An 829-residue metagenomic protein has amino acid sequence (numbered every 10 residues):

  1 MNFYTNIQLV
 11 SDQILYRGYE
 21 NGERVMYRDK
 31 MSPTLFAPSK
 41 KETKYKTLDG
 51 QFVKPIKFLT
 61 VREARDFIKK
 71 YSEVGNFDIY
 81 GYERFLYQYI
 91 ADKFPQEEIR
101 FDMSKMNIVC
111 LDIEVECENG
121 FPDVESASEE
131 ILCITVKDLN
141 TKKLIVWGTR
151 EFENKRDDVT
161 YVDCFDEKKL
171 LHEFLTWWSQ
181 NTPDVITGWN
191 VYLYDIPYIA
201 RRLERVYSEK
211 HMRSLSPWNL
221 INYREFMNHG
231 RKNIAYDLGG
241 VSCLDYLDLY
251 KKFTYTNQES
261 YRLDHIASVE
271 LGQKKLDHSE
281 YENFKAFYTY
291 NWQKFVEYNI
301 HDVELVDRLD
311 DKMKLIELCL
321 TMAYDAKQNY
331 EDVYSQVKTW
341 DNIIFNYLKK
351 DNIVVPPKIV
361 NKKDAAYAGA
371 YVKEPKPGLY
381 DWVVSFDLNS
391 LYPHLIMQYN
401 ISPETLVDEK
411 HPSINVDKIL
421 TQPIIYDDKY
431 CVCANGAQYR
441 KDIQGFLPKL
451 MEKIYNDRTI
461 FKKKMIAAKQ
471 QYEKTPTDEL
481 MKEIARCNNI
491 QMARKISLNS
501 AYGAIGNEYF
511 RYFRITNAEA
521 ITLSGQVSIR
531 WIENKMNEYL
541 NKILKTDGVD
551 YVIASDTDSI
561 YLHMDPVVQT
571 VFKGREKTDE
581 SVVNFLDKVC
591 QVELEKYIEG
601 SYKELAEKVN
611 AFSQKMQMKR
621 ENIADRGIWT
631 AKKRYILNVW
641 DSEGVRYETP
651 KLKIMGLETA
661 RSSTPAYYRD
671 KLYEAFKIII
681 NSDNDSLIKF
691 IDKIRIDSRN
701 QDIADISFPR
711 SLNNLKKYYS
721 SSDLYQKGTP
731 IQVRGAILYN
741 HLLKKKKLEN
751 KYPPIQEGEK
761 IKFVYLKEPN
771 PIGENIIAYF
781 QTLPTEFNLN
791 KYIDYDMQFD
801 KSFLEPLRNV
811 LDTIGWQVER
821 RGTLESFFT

Functional and structural regions predicted by a protein language model:
M1-T182, S208, H301, L305-Y324 (+6 more regions): DnaQ-like (DEDDh/DEDDy) 3′-5′ exonuclease domain used for proofreading and 3′-end trimming on nucleic acids
L111, L244-D245, L379-L391, R458-F461: Conserved catalytic palm subdomain of right-hand nucleotidyl-transferase polymerases, strongest for RNA-directed enzymes
L144-W147, N154-Y161, T182, I196 (+2 more regions): Active-site-proximal helix-loop-helix substrate-binding element of RNase H-like nuclease domains
K155-Y161, W178-V185, F287-K294, D325 (+9 more regions): Glycine- and acidic
F174-I199: Proline-aspartate-enriched helix->loop->beta-strand connector
E282-P403, E409, T477-E538, A554 (+6 more regions): Common nucleic-acid-contacting/processivity interface regions adjacent to the catalytic cores of nucleic-acid enzymes
I560-L594: Catalytic palm subdomain of template-directed nucleic-acid polymerases, centered on the conserved carboxylate motif
D587, Q591-T829: C-terminal, non-catalytic extensions of nucleic-acid polymerases
